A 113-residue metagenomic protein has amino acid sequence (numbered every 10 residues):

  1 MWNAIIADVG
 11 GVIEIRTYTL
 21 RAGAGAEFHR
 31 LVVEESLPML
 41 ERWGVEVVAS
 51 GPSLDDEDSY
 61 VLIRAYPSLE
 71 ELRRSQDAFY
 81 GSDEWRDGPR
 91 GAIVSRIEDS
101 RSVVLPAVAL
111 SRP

Functional and structural regions predicted by a protein language model:
W2, D8-F28, M39, W43 (+2 more regions): Surface-exposed interaction/gating patches
W2, R30-A49, A65-V103: An amphipathic, aromatic/His-enriched active-site/gating alpha helix that lines ligand/cofactor pockets
D55-D58: Short acidic/glycine-enriched loop/turn segments that link adjacent beta-strands
R101-P113: Short, low-order "capping/linker" segments at domain edges
